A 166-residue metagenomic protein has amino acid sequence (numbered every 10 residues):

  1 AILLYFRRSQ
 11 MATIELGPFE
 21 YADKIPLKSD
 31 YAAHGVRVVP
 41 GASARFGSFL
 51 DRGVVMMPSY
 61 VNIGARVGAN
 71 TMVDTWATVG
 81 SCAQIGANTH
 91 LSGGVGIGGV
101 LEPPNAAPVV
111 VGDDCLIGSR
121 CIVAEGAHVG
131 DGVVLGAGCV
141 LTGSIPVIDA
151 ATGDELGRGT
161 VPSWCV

Functional and structural regions predicted by a protein language model:
A1-G35, V166: Terminal amphipathic alpha-helical/low-complexity segments used for targeting or macromolecular assembly
A32, V36-V166: Structural signal for interior beta-strand "rungs" in well-ordered beta-sheet cores of soluble enzyme domains
